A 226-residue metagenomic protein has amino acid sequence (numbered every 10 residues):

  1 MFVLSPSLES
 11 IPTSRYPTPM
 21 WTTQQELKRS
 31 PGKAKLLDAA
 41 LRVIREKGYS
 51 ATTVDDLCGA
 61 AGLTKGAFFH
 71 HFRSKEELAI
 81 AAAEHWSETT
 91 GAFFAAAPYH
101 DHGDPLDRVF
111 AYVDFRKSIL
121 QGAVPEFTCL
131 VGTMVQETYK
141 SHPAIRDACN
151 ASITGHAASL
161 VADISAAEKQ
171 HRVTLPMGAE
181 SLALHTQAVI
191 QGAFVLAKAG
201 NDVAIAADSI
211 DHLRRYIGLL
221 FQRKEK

Functional and structural regions predicted by a protein language model:
M1-P31, M177, R223-K226: N-terminal intrinsically disordered/low-complexity leader segments
G32-A40, L57, A82-T90, L160: Generic hydrophobic, amphipathic alpha-helix propensity
K35, R42-E77, A81: Helix-turn-helix
F72, T133-S141: Short helix-capping/turn signature of helix-turn-helix
A81, A95-T128, A179-T186: Hydrophobic alpha-helical connector segments
E88-G91, D107-A111, P125-E126, P143-K169 (+3 more regions): Amphipathic alpha-helical packing segments from all-alpha helical-bundle domains
I119, A166, Q187-A204, Y216-E225: Amphipathic C-terminal alpha-helical segment
F127, G132, M177-L196, H212-Y216: Hydrophobic alpha-helical segments that form the core of small-molecule binding pockets and/or dimer interfaces
